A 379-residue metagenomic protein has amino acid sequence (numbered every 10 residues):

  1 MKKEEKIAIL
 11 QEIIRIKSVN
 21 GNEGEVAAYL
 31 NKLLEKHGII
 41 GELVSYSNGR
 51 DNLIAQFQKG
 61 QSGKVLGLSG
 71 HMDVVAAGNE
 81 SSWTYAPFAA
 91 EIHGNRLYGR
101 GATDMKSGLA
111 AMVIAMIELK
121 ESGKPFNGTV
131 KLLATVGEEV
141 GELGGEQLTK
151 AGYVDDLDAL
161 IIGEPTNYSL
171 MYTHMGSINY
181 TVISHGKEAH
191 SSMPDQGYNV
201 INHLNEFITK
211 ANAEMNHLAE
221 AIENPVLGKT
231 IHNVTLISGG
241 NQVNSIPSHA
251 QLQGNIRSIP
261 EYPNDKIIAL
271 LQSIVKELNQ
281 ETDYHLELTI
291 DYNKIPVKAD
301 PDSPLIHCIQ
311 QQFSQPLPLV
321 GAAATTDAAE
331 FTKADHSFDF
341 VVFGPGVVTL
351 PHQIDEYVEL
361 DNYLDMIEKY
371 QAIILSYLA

Functional and structural regions predicted by a protein language model:
M1-A77, H249-Q253, L360-N362: N-terminal helical capping/dimerization or prosegment-like subdomains of hydrolases acting on amide or phosphate bonds
I9-E12, I16, Y29, L33-H37 (+8 more regions): Generic non-transmembrane alpha-helical segments
G63-K131, L360: Active-site metal-coordination/substrate-binding segment of hydrolases, especially metallo-dependent peptidases
M105-M175, N179, A379: Acidic/histidine-rich catalytic neighborhood of metal-dependent amide-processing enzymes
G145-Q280, T289, K294: Midchain, well-structured core segments that form catalytic/ion-binding scaffolds
N224, E287-A379: An extended, acidic, His-containing surface patch that forms the Zn2+-binding/catalytic region of metallohydrolases
